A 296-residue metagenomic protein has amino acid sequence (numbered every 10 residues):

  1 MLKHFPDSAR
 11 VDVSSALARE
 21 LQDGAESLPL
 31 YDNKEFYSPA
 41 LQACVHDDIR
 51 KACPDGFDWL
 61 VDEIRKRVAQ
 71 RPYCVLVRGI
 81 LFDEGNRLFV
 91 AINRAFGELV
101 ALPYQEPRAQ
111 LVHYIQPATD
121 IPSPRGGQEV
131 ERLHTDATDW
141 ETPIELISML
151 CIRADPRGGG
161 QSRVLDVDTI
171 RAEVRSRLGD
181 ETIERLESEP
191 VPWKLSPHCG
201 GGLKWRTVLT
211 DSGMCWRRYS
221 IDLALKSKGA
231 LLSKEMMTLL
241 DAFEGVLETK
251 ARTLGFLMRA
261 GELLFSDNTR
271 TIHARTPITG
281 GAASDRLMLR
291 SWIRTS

Functional and structural regions predicted by a protein language model:
M1-W59, Q70, P107, L111-A260 (+1 more regions): Active-site environment of non-heme Fe oxygenases that use a 2-His-1-carboxylate facial triad
H46-H113: Long, mid-chain structured domain cores
